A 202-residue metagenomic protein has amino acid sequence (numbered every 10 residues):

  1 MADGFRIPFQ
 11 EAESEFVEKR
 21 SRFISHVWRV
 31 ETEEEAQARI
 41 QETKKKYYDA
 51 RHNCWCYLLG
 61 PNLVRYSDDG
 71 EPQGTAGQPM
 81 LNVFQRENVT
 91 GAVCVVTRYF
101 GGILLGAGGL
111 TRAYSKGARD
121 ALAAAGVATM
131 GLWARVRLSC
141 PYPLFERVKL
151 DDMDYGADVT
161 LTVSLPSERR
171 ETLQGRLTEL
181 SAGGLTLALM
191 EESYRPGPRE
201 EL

Functional and structural regions predicted by a protein language model:
M1-G74, R170, G175, A188-L202: C-terminal regulatory domains involved in ligand/effector binding and gene-expression control
H26, C54-W55, G91-C94, R135-R137 (+1 more regions): Structural motif
T32-E33, P141-L144, S164-E171: Helix N-cap motif at beta-to-alpha junctions
N62, P72-V89, Y155-A157: Positively charged, aromatic-enriched nucleic acid-contacting surfaces
M80-A124: Active-site beta-strand/loop microenvironment that shapes enzyme catalytic pockets
G117-A118, L122, R137, S181-L202: Terminal alpha-helical anchor/extension segments at protein ends
A128-L144: Short glycine-/aliphatic-rich beta-strand segments at the starts of folded cytosolic domains
V148, T172-S181: Short amphipathic alpha-helices in soluble, non-transmembrane regions that often serve as interface/regulatory elements
